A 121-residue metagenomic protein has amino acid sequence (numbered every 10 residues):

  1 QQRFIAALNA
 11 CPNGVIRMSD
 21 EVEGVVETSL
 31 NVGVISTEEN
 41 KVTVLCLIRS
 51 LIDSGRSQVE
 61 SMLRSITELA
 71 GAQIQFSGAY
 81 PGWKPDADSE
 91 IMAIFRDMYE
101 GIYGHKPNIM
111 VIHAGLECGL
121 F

Functional and structural regions predicted by a protein language model:
Q1-N31, D53, S57-Q58, Q73-F121: An extended, acidic, His-containing surface patch that forms the Zn2+-binding/catalytic region of metallohydrolases
V25-T28, T37-T43, L69: Short gly/pro-enriched beta-turn/loop segments at secondary-structure junctions
G33, L47, L63-R64, R96-Y99: Generic hydrophobic alpha-helical scaffold/packing signal
I35-E60: C-terminal catalytic subdomain
R64-A72: A common structural junction motif
